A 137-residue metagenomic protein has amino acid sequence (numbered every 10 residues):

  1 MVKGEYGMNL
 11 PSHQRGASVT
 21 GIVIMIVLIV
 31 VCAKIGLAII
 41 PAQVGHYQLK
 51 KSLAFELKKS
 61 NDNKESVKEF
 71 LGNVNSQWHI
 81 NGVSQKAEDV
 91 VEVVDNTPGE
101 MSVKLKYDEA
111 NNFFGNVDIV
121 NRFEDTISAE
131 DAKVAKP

Functional and structural regions predicted by a protein language model:
Y6-V23: Glycine-centered recognition micro-motifs in short, flexible terminal segments and loops
G21-G36: Hydrophobic membrane-insertion alpha-helices, especially the h-region of bacterial N-terminal signal peptides
G21-I22, E100, P137: Charge-rich alpha-helical segments
I40-K58: Alpha-helical transmembrane signal-anchor/signal-peptide segments
G45, A87-D89, G99-V103, Y107 (+1 more regions): Envelope-exposed proteins and targeting segments
L53, L105-N111: A mature extracytoplasmic/lumenal domain signature
K59-M101: Short amphipathic secondary-structure patches
N112-P137: Low-complexity, S/T/G/P-rich flexible repeat/linker segments used as non-globular hinges and stalks within
